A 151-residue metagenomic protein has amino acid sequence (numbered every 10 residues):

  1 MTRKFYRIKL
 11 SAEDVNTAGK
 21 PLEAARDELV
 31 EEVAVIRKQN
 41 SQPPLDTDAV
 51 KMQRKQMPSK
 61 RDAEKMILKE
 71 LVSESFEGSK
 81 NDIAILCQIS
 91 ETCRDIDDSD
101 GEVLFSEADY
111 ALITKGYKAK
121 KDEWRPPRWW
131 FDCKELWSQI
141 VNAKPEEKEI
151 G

Functional and structural regions predicted by a protein language model:
M1-G151: Positively charged, low-complexity terminal tracts and the immediately adjacent first secondary-structure elements
